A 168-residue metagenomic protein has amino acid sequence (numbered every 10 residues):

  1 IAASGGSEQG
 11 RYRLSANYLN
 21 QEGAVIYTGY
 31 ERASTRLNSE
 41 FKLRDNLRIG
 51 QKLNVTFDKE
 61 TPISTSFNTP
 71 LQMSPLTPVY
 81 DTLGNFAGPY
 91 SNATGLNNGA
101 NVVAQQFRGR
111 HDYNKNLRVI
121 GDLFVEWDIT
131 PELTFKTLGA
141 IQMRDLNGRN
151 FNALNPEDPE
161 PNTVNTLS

Functional and structural regions predicted by a protein language model:
I1-A2, A16-T28: Short strand-turn segments of transmembrane beta-barrel domains in outer membranes, especially the first one or two
I1-G5, T166-S168: Short intrinsically disordered, low-complexity coil segments enriched in acidic
A2-S4, S15, N38, D122-F124 (+1 more regions): Outer-membrane beta-barrel architecture
S7, Y18-N20, G139-M143: Short, flexible loop/turn elements at secondary-structure junctions
S7-E8, R44, D128-T130: Outer-membrane beta-barrel channels and translocator barrels
Q9-A16, G99: Transmembrane beta-strand segments of Gram-negative outer membrane beta-barrel proteins
A24-T28, S34, N38-I120, K136-S168: Surface-exposed loop/interface segments of Gram-negative outer-membrane beta-barrel transport/assembly proteins
L133: An active-site-proximal structural segment forming one wall of the substrate-binding cleft that immediately precedes
